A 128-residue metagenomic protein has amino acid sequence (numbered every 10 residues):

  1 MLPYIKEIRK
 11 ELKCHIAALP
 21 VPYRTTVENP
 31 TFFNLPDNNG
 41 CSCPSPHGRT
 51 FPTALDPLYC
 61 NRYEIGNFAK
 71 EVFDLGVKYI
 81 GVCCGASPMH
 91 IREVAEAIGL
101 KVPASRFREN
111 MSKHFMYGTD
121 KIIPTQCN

Functional and structural regions predicted by a protein language model:
M1-N128: Domain-level signal for soluble alpha/beta catalytic cores
